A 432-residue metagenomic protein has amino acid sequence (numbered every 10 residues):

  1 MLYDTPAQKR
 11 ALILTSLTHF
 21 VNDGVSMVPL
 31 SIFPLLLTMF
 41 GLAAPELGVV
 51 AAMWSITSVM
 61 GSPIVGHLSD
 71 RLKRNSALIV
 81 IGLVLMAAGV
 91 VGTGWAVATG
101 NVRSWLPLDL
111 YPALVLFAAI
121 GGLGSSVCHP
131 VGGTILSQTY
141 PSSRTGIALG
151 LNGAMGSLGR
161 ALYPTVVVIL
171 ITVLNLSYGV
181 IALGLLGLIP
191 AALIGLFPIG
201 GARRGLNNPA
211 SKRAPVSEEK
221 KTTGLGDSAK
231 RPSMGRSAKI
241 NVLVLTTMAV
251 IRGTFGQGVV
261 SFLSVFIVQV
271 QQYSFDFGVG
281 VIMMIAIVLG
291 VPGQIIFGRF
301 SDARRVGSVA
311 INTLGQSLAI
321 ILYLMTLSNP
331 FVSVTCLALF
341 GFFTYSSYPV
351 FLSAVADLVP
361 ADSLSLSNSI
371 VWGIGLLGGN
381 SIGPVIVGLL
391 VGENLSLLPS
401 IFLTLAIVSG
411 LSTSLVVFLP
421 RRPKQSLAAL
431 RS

Functional and structural regions predicted by a protein language model:
P29-L30, V242-I287, V291: Extracytoplasmic gate region of multi-pass secondary transporters
M60-A98: Conserved MFS/SLC helix-loop-helix module at the cytosolic interface between two early adjacent transmembrane helices
G61-R74, G293-R305, V391: Helix-to-loop junctions at the C-terminal end of transmembrane segments in multipass secondary transporters
V84-P107, Q316-S328: C-terminal ends and interior cores of transmembrane alpha-helices in multi-pass membrane transporters/permeases
F117-M155: Cytoplasmic helix-loop-helix junction between adjacent transmembrane helices in 12-TM secondary transporters
I171-L185, L389-V408: A membrane-interface helix-boundary motif in multi-pass transporters
V306-F351: C-terminal transmembrane helical hairpin of 12-TM major facilitator-type secondary transporters
D362-E393: A late C-terminal transmembrane helix in Major Facilitator Superfamily
